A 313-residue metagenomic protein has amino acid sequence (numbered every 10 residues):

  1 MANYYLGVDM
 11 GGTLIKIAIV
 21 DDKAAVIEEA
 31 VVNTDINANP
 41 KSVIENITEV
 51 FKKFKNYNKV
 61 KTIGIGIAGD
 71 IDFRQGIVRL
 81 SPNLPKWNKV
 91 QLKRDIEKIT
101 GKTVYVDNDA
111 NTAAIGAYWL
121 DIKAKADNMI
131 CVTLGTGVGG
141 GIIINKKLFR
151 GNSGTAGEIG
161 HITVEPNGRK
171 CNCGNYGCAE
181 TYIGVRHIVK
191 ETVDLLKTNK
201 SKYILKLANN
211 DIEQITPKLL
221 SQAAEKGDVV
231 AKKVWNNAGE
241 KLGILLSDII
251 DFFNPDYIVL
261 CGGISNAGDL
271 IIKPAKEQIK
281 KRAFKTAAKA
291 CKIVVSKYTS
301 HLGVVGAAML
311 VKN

Functional and structural regions predicted by a protein language model:
M1-T62, D72-I77, K93-K102, G116-A126 (+3 more regions): ATP-binding/phosphotransfer module of carbohydrate and carboxylate kinases, centering on a glycine-rich
D9, G64-A68, C131-G137, G141-I143: Short beta-strand segments
V78-K89: A charged helix-plus-loop insertion that forms the helical arch/lid used to bind and gate nucleic-acid substrates
V104-N108: General beta-strand structural signal in soluble alpha/beta enzymes
A113: Proteins enriched for Cys/Gly/acidic motifs involved in redox and nucleic-acid/cofactor modification
I143-I144, L148-F149: Catalytic-core segment of enzymes that process non-peptidic bonds
T155-E158: Structural signature of FAD isoalloxazine-binding scaffolds in flavoprotein oxidoreductases
